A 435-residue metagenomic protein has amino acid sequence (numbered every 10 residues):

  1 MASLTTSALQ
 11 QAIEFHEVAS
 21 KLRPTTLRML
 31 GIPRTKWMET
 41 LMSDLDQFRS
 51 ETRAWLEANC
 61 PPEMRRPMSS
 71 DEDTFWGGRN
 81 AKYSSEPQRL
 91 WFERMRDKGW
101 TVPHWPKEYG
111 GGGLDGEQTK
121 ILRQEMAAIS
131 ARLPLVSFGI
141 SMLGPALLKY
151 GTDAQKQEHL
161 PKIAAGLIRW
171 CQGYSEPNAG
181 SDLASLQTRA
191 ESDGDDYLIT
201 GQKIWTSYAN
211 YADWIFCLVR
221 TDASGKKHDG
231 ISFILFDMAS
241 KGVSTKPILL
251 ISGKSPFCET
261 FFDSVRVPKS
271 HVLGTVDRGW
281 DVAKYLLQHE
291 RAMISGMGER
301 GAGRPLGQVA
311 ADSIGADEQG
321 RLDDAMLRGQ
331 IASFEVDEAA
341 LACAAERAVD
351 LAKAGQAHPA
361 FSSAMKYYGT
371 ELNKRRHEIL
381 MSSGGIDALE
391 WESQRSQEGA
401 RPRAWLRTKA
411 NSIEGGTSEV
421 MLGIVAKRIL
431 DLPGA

Functional and structural regions predicted by a protein language model:
S3-Q11, S20-R23, R28, R34: Low-acidity, Ser/Thr- and Arg-rich intrinsically disordered low-complexity segments
W37-S137, E158-A165, S295, G320 (+5 more regions): Amphipathic, small/basic residue-rich leader segments at the start of a protein or domain
M68-S69, G77, L322-R328, A339-Q394: C-terminal helix-coil-helix/basic helical segment that borders enzyme active sites and/or dimer interfaces and provides
E117, I121-L122, M142, V282-L286 (+2 more regions): Glycine-rich phosphate/cofactor-binding loops in nucleotide/flavin-utilizing enzymes
L135-A154, G180: N-terminal glycine-rich flavin-associated loop
G166-Y174, L218: A short, Trp-centered hydrophobic/proline-enriched beta-strand micro-motif
Q187, D195-D196, T200-K246: A short core secondary-structure module
G242-C343, N411, K427: Glycine-rich beta->alpha junctions and the first turn(s) of the following alpha-helix
